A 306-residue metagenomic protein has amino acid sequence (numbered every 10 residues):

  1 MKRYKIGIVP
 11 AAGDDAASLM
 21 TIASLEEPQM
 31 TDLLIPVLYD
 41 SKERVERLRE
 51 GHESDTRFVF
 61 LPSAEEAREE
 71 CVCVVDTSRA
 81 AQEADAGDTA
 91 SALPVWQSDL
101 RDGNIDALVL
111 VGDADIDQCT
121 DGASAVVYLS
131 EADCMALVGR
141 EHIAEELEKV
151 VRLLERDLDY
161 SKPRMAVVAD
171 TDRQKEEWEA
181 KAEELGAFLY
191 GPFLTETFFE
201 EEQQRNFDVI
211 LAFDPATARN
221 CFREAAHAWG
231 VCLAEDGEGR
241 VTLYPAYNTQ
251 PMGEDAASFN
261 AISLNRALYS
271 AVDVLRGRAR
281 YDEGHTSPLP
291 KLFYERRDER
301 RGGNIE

Functional and structural regions predicted by a protein language model:
M1-E306: Anion-binding alpha/beta catalytic cores of soluble intermediary-metabolism enzymes, centered on
